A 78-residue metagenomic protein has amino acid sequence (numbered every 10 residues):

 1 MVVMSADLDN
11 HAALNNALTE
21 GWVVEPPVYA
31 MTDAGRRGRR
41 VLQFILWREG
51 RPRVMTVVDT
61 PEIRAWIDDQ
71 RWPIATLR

Functional and structural regions predicted by a protein language model:
M1-R78: Terminus-proximal functional modules
